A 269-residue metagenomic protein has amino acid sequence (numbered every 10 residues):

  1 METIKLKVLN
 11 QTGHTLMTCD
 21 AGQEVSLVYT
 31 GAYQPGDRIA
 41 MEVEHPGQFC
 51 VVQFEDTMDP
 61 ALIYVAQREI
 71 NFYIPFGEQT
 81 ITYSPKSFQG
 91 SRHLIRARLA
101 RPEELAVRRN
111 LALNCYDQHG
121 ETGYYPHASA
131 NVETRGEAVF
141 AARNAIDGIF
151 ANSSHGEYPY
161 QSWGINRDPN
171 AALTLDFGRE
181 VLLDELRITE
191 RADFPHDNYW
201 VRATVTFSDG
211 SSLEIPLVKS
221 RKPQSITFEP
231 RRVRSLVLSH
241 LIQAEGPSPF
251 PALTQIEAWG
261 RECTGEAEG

Functional and structural regions predicted by a protein language model:
M1-R38, H45-F49, D56-D176, H196-D197 (+1 more regions): Disordered, acidic Ser/Thr/Pro-rich linker "stalks" and the adjacent N-terminal cap of the next globular domain
I39-E42, E185-L186, L238: Hydrophobic beta-strand segments within beta-rich accessory/binding domains
H155, I165-N170, D193-G269: Trp- and acidic/polar-enriched beta-sheet ligand-binding modules for extracellular glycan and matrix recognition
D176, D184-R187, T204: Solvent-exposed, well-ordered amphipathic alpha-helical segments that flank/support binding or catalytic loops
F177-L182, G265-E266: Secondary-structure boundary elements
V181-P195: A short beta-strand element within beta-rich, extracytoplasmic domains of secreted/secretory-pathway proteins
